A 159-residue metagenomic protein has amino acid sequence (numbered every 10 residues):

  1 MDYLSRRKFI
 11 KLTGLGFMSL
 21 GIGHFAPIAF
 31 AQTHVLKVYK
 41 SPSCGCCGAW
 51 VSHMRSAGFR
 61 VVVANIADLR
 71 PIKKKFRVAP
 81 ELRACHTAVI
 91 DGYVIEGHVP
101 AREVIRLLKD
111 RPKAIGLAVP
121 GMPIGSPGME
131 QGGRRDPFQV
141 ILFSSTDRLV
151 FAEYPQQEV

Functional and structural regions predicted by a protein language model:
M1-L20: N-terminal secretory signal peptides and thylakoid transit peptides that target proteins across membranes
F25-S41, A49: C-terminal segment of N-terminal export signals and the immediately downstream linker at the start of the mature
V35-L36, F59-R60, D91-V94: Short active-site oxyanion
Y39-A64, K74: N-terminal targeting signals for Sec/Tat export/insertion, comprising classic cleavable signal peptides
Y39-S41, I66-A67, H98, P120-M122: Active-site-proximal beta-strand/loop segments in catalytic clefts of secreted hydrolases
W50, D68, P100-V104: Amphipathic alpha-helical interface surfaces
V61-I72, E81-L82, I90: Thiol-based oxidoreductase modules, predominantly thioredoxin-like and allied folds used for disulfide exchange
K75-V159: Thiol/selenol-based redox catalytic cores and closely related redox-interacting motifs
